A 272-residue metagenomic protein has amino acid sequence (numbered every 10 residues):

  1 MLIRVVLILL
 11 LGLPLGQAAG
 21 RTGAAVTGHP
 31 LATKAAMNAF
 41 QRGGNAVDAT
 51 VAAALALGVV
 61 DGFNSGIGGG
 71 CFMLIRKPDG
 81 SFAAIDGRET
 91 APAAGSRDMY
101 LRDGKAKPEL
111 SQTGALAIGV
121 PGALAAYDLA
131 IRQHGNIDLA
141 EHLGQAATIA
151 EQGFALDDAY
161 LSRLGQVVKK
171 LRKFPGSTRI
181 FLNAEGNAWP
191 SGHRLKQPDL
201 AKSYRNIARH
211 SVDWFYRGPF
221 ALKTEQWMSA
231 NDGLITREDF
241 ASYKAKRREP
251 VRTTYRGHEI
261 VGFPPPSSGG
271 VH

Functional and structural regions predicted by a protein language model:
M1-I8: Sec-dependent signal peptide recognition, specifically the positively charged N-region followed immediately by
I8-L9, A188: Hydrophobic transmembrane signal anchors and adjacent membrane-proximal interface regions, especially in viral
L9-G16: Hydrophobic h-region of N-terminal signal peptides that target proteins for export in Gram-negative bacteria
A18-K34, N38, R42, A46-R217 (+1 more regions): Noncatalytic scaffold domains of N-terminal-nucleophile
G270-V271: Flexible, polar/acidic helix-loop-strand segments at domain edges
